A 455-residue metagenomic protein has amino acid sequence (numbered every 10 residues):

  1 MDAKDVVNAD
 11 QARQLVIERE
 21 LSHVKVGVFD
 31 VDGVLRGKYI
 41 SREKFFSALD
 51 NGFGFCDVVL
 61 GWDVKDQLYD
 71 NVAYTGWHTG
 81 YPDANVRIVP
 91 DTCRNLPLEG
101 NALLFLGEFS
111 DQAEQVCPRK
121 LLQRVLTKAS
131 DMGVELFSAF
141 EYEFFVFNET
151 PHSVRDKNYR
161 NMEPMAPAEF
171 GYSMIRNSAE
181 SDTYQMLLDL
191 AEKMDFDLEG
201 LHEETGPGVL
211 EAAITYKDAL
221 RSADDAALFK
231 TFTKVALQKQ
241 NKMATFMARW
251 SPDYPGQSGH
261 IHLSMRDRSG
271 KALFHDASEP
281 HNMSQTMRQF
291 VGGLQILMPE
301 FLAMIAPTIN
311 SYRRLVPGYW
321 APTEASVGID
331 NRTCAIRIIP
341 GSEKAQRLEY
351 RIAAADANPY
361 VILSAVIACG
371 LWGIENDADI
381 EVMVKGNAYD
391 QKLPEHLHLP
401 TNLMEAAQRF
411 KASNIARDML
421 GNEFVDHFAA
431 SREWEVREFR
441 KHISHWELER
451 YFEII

Functional and structural regions predicted by a protein language model:
M1-I455: Glycine-rich, acidic/polar active-site loops that bind/position phosphate-bearing ligands
